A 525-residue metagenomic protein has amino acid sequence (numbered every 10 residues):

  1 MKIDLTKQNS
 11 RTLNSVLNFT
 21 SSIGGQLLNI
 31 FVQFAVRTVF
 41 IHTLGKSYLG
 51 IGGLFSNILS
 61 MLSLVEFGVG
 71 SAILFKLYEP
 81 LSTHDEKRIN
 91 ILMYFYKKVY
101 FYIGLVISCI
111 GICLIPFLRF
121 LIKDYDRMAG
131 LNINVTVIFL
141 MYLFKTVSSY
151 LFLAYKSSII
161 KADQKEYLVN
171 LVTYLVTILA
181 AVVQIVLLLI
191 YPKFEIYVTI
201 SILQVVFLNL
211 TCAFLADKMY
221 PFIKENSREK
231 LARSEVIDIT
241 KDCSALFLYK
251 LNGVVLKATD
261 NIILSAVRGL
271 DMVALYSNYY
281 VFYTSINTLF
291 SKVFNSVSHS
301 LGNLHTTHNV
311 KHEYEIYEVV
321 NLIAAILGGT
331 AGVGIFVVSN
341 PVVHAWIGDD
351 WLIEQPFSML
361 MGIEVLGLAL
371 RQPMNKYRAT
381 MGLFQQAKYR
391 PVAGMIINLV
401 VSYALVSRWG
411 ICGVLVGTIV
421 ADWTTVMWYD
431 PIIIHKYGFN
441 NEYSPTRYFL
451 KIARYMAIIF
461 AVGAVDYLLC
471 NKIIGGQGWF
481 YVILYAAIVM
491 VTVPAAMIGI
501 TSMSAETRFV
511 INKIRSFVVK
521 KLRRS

Functional and structural regions predicted by a protein language model:
M1-N9, F439, A464-S525: Membrane-proximal transmembrane or re-entrant/amphipathic helices at the cytosolic face
M1-Q33, K87-Y94, I133-T136, C212 (+2 more regions): N-terminal membrane topogenesis motif
M1-S15, M128-G130, F194-S201, C212-K257 (+3 more regions): Interhelical loop/hinge segments that connect adjacent transmembrane helices in multipass membrane
L17-R37, V176, I200-A216, A232-N303 (+5 more regions): Transmembrane helical elements of multi-pass membrane transporters/channels
V36, F67-T83, S157, K161 (+4 more regions): Helix-loop junctions and terminal segments of transmembrane helices in multi-pass membrane transport/translocation
F40-M61, L92, F194-T199, S234-C243 (+5 more regions): Interfacial/gating helices of multi-pass transporter permease domains
L118-Y142, I335-V365, C412, G476: Interfacial segments at transmembrane-helix termini and the short loops linking adjacent helices
T146-V172, I190, E195, G362-G394: Membrane-interface junctions at transmembrane-helix termini in multi-pass inner-membrane proteins
